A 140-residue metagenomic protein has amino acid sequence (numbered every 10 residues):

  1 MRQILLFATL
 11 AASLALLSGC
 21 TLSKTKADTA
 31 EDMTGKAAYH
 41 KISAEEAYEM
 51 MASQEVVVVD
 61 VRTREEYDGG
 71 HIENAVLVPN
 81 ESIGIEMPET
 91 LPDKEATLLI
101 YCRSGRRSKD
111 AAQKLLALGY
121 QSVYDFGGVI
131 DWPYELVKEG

Functional and structural regions predicted by a protein language model:
R2-A8, L16, C20-E45, E65-T97 (+1 more regions): Rhodanese-like catalytic fold shared by cysteine-dependent sulfurtransferases and DSP/PTP-type phosphatases
A47, V57-R62: Short hydrophobic beta-strand that contains or immediately precedes a catalytic carboxylate
Q54-V58, K94-A96: Short coil/turn segments at beta-strand junctions that form active-site/ligand-binding loops
